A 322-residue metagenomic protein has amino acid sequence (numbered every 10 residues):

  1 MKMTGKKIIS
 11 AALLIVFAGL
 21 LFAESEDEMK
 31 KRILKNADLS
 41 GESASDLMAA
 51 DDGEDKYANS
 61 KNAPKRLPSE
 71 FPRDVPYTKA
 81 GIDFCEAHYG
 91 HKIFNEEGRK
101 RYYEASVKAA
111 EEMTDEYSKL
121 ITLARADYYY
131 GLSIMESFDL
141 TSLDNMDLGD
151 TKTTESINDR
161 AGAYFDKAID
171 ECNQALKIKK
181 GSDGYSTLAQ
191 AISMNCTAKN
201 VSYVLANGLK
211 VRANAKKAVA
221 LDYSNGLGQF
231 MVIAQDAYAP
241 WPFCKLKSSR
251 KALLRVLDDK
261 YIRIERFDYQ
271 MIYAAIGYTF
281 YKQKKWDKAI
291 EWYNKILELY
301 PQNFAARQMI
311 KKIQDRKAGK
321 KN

Functional and structural regions predicted by a protein language model:
K2-S10: Bacterial N-terminal signal peptides that target proteins for export
A11-G19: Bacterial N-terminal signal peptides
E24-D115, Q314-D315, N322: Extreme N-terminal leader/anchor segments
K61-P72, K79, D83-A105, R125-I178 (+4 more regions): Short coil/linker segments at helix-helix boundaries
T114, K179-K180, Y223, P301: Short coil turns that delineate tetratricopeptide repeat
D183, G226-L227, D259-D268, L299-I310: Boundary/linker segments of alpha-helical solenoid repeat arrays
D236, R266-Y278, F304-K321: TPR/TPR-like alpha-solenoid helical repeat scaffolds
